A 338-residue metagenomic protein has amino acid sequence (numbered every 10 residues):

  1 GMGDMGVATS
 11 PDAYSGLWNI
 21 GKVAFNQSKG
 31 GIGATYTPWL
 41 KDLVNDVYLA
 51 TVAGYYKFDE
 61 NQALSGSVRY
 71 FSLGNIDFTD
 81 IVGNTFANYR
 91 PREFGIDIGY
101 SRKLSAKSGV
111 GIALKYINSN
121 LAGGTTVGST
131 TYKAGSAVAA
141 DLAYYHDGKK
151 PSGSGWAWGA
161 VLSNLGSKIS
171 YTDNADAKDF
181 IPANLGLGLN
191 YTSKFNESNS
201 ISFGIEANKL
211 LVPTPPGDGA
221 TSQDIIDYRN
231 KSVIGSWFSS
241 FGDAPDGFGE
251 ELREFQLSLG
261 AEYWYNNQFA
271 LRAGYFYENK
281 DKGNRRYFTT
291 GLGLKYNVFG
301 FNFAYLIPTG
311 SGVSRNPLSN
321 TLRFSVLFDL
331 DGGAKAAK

Functional and structural regions predicted by a protein language model:
G1-K338: Subset of outer-membrane beta-barrel
